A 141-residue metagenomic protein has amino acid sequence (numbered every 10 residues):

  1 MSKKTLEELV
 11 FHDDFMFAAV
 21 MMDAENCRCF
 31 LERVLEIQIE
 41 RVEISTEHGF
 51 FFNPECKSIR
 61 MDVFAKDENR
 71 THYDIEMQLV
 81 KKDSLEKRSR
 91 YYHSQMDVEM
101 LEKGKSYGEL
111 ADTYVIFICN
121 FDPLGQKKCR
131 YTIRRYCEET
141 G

Functional and structural regions predicted by a protein language model:
M1-G141: Elongated, amphipathic alpha-helical interaction scaffolds
